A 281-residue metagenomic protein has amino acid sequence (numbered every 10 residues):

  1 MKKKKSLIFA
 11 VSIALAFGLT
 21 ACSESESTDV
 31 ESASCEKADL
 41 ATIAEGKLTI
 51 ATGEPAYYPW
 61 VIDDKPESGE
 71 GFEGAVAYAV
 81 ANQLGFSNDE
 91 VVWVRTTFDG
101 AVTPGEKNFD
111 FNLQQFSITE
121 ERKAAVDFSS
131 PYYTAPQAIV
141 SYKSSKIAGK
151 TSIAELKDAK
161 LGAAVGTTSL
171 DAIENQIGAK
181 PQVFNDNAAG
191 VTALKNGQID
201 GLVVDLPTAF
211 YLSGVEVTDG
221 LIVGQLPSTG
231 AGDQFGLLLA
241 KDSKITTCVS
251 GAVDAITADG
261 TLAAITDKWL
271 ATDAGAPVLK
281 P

Functional and structural regions predicted by a protein language model:
F17-A21: C-terminal motif of bacterial Sec signal peptides marking the signal peptidase cleavage site
S23, G74, N82-Q83, Q234-T272: Extended ligand-binding regions for polar small-molecule ligands
D29, A38, E90, S169-Q182 (+1 more regions): Ligand-binding clefts/hinges and TM-proximal coupling segments of bilobed small-molecule sensing domains
E31-N112: Extracytoplasmic small-molecule ligand-binding "clamshell" domains of the periplasmic binding protein/Venus flytrap
I50, G69-Q83, F116-S117, A135-V191 (+1 more regions): Bilobed "Venus flytrap"/periplasmic-binding protein-like clamshell domains and structurally analogous long
E54, T134-S141, F210, G214-G251 (+1 more regions): Periplasmic-binding protein-like
E90-I153: Acidic, polar ligand-binding/catalytic clefts
G100, F116-A125, D200-A231: A ligand-binding cleft/hinge motif common to bilobed small-molecule-binding domains
